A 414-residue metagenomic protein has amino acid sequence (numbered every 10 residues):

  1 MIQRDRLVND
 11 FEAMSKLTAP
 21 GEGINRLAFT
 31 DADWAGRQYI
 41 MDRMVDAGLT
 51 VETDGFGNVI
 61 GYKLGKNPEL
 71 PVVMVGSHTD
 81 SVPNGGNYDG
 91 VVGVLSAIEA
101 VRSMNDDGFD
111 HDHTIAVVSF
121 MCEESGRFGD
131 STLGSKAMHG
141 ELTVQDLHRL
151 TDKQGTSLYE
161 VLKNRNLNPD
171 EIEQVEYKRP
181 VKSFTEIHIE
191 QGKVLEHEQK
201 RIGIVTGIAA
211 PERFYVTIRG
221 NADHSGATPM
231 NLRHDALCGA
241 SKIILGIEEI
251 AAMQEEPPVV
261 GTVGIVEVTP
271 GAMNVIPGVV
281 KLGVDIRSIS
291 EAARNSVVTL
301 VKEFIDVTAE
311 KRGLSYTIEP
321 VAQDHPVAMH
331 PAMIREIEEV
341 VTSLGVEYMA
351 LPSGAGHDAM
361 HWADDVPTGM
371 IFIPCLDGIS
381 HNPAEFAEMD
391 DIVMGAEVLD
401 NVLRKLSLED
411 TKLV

Functional and structural regions predicted by a protein language model:
I2-G86, M104: Acidic/His- and Gly-rich active-site-bordering loop/insert found across diverse amide/peptide-bond hydrolases
L7-L17, G76-S77, Y348-V398: Zn-dependent metallopeptidase/amidohydrolase metal-coordination segment
G23, D54, D110-T114, D170-E176 (+5 more regions): Flexible, glycine/charged-enriched surface loops at secondary-structure junctions
A28-F29, T262-G271, D285-I289, S315-I334 (+1 more regions): A short beta-alpha structural unit
V59, T79-V82, I115-G126, Q191 (+4 more regions): Acidic, glycine-rich active-site loops and adjacent beta-strand->loop/helix elements that engage anionic groups
V75-H78, N84-E124, E212-I218, H224 (+3 more regions): Alpha-helical metal-binding/catalytic segments enriched in His/Glu/Asp
C122-E123, G129-E291: Midchain, well-structured core segments that form catalytic/ion-binding scaffolds
I208, H224, T228-M253, V298 (+2 more regions): His/Asp/Glu-rich mid-to-C-terminal helical/loop segments that flank catalytic regions of hydrolases
